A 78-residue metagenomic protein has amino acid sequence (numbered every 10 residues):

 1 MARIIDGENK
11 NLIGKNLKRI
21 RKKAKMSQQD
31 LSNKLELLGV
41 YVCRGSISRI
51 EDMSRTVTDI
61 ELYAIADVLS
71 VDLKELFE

Functional and structural regions predicted by a protein language model:
M1-L12: A detector for short, charged/polar N-terminal pre-domain segments
K15-E36: Short basic helix-loop element that most often maps to the first helix and adjoining turn of HTH DNA-binding modules
L17, L31-S32, I47-I50, L76: Conserved hydrophobic/aromatic packing and binding residues within compact polymer-binding modules
L17, Q28, R44, D59-L62: Helix-turn-helix DNA-binding elements, focusing on the entry/boundary residues of the two helices that contact DNA
L37-T56: Recognition helix of helix-turn-helix/homeodomain-like DNA-binding domains that insert into the DNA major groove
S54, T58-E75: DNA major-groove recognition helix of helix-turn-helix/homeodomain DNA-binding modules
